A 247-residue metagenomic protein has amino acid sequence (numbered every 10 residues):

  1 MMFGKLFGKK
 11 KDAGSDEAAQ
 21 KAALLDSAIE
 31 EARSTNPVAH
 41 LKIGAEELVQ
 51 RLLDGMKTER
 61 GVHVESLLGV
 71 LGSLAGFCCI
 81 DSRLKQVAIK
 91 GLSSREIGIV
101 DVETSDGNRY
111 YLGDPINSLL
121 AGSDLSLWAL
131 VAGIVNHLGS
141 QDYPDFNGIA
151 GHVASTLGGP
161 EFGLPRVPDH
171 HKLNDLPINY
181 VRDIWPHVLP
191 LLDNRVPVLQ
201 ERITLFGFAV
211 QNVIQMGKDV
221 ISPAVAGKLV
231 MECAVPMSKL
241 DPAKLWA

Functional and structural regions predicted by a protein language model:
F3-A247: Solvent-exposed interaction surfaces and binding hotspots enriched for charged
